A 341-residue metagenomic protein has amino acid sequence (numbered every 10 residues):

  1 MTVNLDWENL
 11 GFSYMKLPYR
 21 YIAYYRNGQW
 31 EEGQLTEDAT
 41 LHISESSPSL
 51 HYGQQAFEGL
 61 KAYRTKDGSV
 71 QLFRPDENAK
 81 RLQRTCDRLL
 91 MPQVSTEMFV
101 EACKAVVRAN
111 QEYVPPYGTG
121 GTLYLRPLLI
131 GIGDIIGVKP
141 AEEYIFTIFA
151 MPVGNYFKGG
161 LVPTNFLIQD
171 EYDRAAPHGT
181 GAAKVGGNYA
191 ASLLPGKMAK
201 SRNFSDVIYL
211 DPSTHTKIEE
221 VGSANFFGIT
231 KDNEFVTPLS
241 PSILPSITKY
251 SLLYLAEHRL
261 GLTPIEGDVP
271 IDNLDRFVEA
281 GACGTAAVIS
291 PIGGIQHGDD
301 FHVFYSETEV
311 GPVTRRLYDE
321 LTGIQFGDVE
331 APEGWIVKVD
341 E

Functional and structural regions predicted by a protein language model:
M1-V106, L128, I135-E341: Helix-start/capping segments and mature chain N-termini
T96, V106-G120: Charged, gly/pro-rich active-site loop segments
P116-I130: Extended, Lys/Arg-enriched charged tracts that mediate electrostatic binding to polyanionic substrates
